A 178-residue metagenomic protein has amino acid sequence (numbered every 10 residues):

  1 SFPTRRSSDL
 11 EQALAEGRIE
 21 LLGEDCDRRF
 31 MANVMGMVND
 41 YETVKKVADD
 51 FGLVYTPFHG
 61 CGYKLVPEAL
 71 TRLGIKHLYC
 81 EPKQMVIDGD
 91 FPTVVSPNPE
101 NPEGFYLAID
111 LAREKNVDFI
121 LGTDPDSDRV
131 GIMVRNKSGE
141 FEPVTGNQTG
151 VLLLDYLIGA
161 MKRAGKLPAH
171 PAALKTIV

Functional and structural regions predicted by a protein language model:
S1, R5-L107, L111-A112: Gly/Ser/Thr-enriched, mixed-charge loops and adjacent short helices that form phosphate/oxyanion-binding elements
R6-R18, N136-V178: Proline/glycine-rich low-complexity loops and linkers
L21-D25, V54-P57, P92-E103, I120 (+2 more regions): Alpha-helix capping and helix-loop boundary segments enriched in small/acidic/polar residues
K45-G52, N116, R163-P171: Short, surface-exposed connector motifs at secondary-structure boundaries
P57-Y63, S127-R129, V178: Gly/Ser/Thr-rich loops at beta-strand to alpha-helix junctions that form or flank small-molecule/cofactor-binding
E68-K76, M133-P143: A glycine- and small-aliphatic-rich helix-loop capping segment at beta-alpha/alpha-beta transitions that lines
A108-G139: Glycine-rich phosphate-binding loop
